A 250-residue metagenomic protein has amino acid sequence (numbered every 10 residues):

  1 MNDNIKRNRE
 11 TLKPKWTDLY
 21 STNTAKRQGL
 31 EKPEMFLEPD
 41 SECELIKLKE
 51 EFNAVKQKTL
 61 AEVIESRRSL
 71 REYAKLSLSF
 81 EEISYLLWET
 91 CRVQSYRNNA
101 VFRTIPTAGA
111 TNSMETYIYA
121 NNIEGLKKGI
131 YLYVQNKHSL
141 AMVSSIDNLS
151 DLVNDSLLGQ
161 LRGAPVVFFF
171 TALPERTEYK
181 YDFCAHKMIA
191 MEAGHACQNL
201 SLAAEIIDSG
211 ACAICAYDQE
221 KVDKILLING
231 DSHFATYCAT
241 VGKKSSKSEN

Functional and structural regions predicted by a protein language model:
M1-V167, P174, Y217-N250: N-terminal accessory segments that position/regulate proteins before the catalytic core
L86, T116, V166-F170, P174-T177 (+1 more regions): Small-aliphatic-rich amphipathic alpha-helix that forms the alpha element of a beta-alpha
